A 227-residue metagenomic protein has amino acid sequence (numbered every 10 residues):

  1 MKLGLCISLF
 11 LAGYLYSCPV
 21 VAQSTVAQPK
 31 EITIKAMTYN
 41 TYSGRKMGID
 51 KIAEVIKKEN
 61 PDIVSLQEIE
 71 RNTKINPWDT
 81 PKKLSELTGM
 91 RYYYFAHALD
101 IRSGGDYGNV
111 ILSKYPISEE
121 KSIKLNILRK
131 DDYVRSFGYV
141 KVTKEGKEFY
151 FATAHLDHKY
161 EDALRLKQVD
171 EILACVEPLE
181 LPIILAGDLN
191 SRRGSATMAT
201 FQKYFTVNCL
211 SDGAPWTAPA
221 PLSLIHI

Functional and structural regions predicted by a protein language model:
K2-L3, I7, Y14-L87, D100-G105 (+2 more regions): N-terminal, active-site-proximal structural segment of metallo-dependent hydrolase catalytic domains
T33-S43, K121, E148-L156: Active-site-proximal beta-strand elements of phosphoester/diester hydrolases
G44-M47, R71-K74, I101-S103, K159-E161 (+3 more regions): Active-site environment of divalent metal-dependent phosphoester hydrolases
S65-Q67, Y94-H97, I184-D188, C209-S211: Active-site neighborhood of phospho(di)ester-bond hydrolases with catalytic His/Asp-centered motifs
E68-Y150: Structured beta-strand-rich core segments of catalytic domains in phosphoester-bond hydrolases
R91-Y94, E120-K121, L156-H158, Q202-P221: His/Asp/Glu-enriched short active-site or ligand-binding loop at hydrolase and phosphoryl-transfer sites
Y139-A152, A163-L189, S195-Y204: His/acidic metal-ligating clusters that form di-metal
I225-I227: Conserved small/polar residues in nucleotide/adenosyl-binding loops
